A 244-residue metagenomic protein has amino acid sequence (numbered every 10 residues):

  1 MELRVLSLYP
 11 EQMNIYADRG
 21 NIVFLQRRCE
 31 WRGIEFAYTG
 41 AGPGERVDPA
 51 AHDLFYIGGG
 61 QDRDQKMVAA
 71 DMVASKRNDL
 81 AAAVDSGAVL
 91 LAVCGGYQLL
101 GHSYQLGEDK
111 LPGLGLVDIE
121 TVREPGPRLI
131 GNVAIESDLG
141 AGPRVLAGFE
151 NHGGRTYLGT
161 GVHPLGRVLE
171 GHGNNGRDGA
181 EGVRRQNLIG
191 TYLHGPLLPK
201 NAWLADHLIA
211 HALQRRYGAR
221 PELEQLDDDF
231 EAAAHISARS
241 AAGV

Functional and structural regions predicted by a protein language model:
M1-S86, P199-V244: N-terminal beta1-alpha1 cap of cysteine-dependent amidohydrolase-like domains
V5, L114, N151: A residue-level signal for conserved active-site and pocket-lining positions in enzyme catalytic cores
W31-G33, D85, L111, G159 (+1 more regions): Short, well-ordered coil/turn elements that cap or connect secondary structure elements
L54-G58, L91, G190-Y192: Structural motif
D62-L139, P143: Cysteine-nucleophile active-site neighborhood
E124-V244: Amide-donor transfer/coupling interface in amidating biosynthetic enzymes
